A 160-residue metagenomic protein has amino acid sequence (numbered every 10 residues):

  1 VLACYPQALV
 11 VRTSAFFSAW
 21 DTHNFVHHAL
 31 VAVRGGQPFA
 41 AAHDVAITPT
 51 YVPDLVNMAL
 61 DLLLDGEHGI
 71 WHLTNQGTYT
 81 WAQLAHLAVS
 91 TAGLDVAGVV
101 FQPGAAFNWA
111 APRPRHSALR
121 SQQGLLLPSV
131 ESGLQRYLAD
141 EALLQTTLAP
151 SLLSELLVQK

Functional and structural regions predicted by a protein language model:
A3-A8, G35, L64-H68, G124-S129: Short glycine/proline-enriched coil/turn segments at helix->beta-strand junctions
A3-I47, D54: NAD(P)-dependent short-chain dehydrogenase/reductase
R12-T13, H43, N75, P103 (+2 more regions): A secondary-structure boundary/capping signal
H23-A29, V52, W81-A85, S117 (+1 more regions): A general structural signal for well-ordered alpha-helical segments in protein cores
I47-T50, Y79, L119, P128: Residue-level signal for the nucleotide or nucleotide-sugar donor/cofactor binding architecture
P53-D61, Q135: Amphipathic alpha-helical segments that line or abut small-molecule/effector binding pockets and mediate allosteric
M58, D65-A111, R115, L138-E141 (+1 more regions): Mid/C-terminal beta-alpha module of Rossmann-like enzyme folds, strongest in SDR-family dehydrogenases/epimerases
